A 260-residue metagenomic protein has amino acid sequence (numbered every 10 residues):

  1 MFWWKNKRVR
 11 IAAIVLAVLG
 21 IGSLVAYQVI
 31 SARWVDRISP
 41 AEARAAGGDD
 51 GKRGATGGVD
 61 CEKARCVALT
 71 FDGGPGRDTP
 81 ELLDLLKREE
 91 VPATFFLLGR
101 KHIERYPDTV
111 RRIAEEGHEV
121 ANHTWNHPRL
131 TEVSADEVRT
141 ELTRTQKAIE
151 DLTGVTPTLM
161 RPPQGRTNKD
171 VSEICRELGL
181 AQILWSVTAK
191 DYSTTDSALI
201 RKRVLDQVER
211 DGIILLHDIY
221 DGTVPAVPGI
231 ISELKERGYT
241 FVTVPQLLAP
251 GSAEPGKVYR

Functional and structural regions predicted by a protein language model:
M1-L69, D84-T94, R210-R260: Terminal accessory/targeting
I38-V133, E137, E141, K147-D151 (+1 more regions): Active-site beta->alpha N-cap acidic-glycine motif
E81, E104, P128-R260: Catalytic domains of cell-wall/extracellular-matrix polysaccharide-remodeling enzymes, centered on de-N-acetylation
